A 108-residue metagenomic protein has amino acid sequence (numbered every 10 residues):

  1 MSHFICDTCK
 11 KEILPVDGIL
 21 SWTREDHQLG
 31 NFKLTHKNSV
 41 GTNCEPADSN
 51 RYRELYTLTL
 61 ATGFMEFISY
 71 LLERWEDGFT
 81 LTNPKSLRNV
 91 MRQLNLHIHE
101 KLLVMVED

Functional and structural regions predicted by a protein language model:
M1-I5, F32: Short metal-coordination and nucleic-acid-contact micro-motifs, chiefly zinc-binding Cys/His arrays
S2, K10-L14: N-terminal ordered "arm"
S2, S21, S39, S49 (+2 more regions): Generic serine detector
C6-K10, H36: Short cysteine-rich clusters marking metal-coordination/redox-active sites
P15-I19: Short, non-ligating residues that shape and space the ligands of small metal-coordination modules and catalytic
L20-F32: Short linker/helix segments within small regulatory modules
L29-F64: Short metal-binding segments enriched for Cys and/or His
Y52-D108: Long, contiguous alpha-helical scaffold regions
